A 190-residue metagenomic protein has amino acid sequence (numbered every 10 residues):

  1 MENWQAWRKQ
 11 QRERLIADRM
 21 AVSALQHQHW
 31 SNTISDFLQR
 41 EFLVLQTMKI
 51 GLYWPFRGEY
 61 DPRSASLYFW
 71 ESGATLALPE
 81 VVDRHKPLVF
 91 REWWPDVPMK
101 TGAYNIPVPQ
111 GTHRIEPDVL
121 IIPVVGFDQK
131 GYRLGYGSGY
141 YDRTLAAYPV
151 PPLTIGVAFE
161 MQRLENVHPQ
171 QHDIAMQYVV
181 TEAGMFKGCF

Functional and structural regions predicted by a protein language model:
M1-E116: N-terminal active-site beta-alpha-beta segment that forms phosphate/nucleotide-binding and substrate-recognition loops
R84-F190: Conserved phosphate- and dinucleotide-binding cores of soluble alpha/beta proteins, encompassing both enzyme active
